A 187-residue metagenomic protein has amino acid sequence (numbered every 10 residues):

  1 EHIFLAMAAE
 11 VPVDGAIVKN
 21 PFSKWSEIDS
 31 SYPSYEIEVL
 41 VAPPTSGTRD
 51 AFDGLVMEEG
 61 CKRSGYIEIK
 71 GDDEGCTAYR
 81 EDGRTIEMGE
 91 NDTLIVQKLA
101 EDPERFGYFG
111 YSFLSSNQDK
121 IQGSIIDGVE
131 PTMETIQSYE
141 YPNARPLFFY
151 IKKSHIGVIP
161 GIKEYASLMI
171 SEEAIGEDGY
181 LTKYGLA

Functional and structural regions predicted by a protein language model:
E1-A187: Flexible loop/hinge segments at secondary-structure junctions
